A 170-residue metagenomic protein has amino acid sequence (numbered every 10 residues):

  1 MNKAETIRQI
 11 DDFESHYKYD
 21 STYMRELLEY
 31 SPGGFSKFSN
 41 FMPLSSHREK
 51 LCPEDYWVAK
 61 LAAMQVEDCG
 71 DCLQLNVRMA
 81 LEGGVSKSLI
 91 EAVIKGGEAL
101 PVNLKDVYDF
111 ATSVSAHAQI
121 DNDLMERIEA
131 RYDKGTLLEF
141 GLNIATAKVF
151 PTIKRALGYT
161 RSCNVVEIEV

Functional and structural regions predicted by a protein language model:
M1-D55, L81, V170: Mobile cap/lid helix-loop segments that border enzyme active or cofactor-binding sites and regulate substrate access
S15-T22, D55-V58, E91-D106, T160-I168: Membrane-interacting alpha-helical segments
D20-E26, P53-E67, L138-G141: Alpha-helical scaffold segments that form or flank carboxylate-/histidine-based iron centers
M42, V58-A63, V93-I94, K105-S115 (+1 more regions): Short alpha-helical scaffolding segments that buttress acidic/His motifs in well-ordered protein cores
Y56, K60-G83, K87-L89: Conserved alpha-helical segments that form or flank metal/cofactor-binding pockets of metalloenzymes
V77, I144-L157: Short, contiguous alpha-helical
I120, L124-E126, R161-N164, I168-V170: Alpha-helical transmembrane segments and membrane-interface helix-loop junctions in multi-pass membrane proteins
D133-K134: Transmembrane-helix boundary/entry motifs in multi-pass membrane transporters
